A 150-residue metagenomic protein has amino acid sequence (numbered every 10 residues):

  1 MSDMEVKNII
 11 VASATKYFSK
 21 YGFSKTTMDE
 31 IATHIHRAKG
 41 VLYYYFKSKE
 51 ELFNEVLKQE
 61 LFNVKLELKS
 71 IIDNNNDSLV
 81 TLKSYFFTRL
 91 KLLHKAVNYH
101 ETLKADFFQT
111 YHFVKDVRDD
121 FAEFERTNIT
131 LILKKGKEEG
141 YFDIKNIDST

Functional and structural regions predicted by a protein language model:
E5, I9, S13, Y17-E51 (+1 more regions): Helix-turn-helix
V11, F53, L57, L61 (+1 more regions): Amphipathic, non-transmembrane alpha-helical scaffold segments
K20-S24, N75, A96, E139: Short coil/turn segments at alpha/beta junctions that flank glycine-rich nucleotide-binding fingerprints
E55, Q59, K69-K95, T150: Hydrophobic alpha-helical connector segments
V80, D120-A122, K137-T150: All-alpha amphipathic helical-bundle segments outside canonical DNA-binding/catalytic cores that form hydrophobic
K83, F87, R126, T130-K134 (+1 more regions): An amphipathic alpha-helix signature
L90-T130, E138: Short secondary-structure transition hinges
